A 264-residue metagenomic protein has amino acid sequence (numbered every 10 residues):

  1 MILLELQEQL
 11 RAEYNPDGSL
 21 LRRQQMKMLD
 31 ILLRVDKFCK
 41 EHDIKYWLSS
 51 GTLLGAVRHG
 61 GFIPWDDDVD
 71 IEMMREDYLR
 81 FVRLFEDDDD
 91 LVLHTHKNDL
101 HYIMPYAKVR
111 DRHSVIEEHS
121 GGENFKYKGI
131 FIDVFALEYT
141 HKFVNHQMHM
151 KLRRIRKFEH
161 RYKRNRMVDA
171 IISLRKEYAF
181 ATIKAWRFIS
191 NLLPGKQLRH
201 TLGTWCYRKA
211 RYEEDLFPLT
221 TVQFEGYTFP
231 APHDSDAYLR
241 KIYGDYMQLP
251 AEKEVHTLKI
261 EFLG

Functional and structural regions predicted by a protein language model:
M1-L4: Short, solvent-exposed beta-strand-terminating loops
L6-H42, F85-K142, V168-G244, L249-G264: Conserved catalytic core of two-metal-ion nucleotidyltransferases
D36-V69, Y78: Active-site nucleotide-donor binding segment shared across nucleotidyl transfer reactions
E72-M74: Short hydrophobic/aromatic beta-strand micro-patches that form the beta-sheet surface supporting nucleotide- or nucleic
L79-R83: Short, conserved charged micro-motifs
Y139, K151-R153: Aromatic- and glycine-enriched beta-alpha-beta binding-site module
F143-H149: A short secondary-structure junction signal
R153-D169: Short, cationic low-complexity segments
